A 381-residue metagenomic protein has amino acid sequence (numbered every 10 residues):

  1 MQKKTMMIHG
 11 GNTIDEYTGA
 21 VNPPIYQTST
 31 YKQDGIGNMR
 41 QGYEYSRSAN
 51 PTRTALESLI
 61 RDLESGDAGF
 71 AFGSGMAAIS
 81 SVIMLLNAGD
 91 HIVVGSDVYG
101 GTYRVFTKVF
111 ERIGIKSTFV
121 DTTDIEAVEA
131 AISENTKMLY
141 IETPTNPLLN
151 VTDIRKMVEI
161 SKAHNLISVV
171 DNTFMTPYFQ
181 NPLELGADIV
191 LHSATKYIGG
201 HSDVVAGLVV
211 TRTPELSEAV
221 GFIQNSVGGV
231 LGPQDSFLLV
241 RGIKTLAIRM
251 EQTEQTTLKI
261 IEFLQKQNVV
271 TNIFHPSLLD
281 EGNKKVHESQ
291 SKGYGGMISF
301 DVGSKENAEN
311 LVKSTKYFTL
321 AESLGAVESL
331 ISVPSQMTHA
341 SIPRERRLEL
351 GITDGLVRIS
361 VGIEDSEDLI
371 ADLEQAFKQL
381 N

Functional and structural regions predicted by a protein language model:
M1-G42: N-terminal glycine-rich, Lys/His-bearing helix-loop that initiates the first secondary-structure elements of many
H9, G69-V269, F274, K285: Conserved PLP-enzyme active-site core in the AAT-like
I25, D34-A55, L59-D62, L330-G355: Glycine-rich phosphate/pyrophosphate-binding loop and adjacent beta-alpha nucleotide/cofactor-binding cores
T30-S80, M84-L85, G101-K108: Conserved N-terminal alpha-helix of the aminotransferase class I/II PLP-enzyme fold
K116, A130, E134, R249 (+3 more regions): PLP-dependent enzyme catalytic core of the Aspartate aminotransferase-like
V227-G228, T315-G325, A376-N381: A common structural junction motif
L239-I248, G295-G303, R358-G362: Short, well-ordered beta-strand elements within core beta-sheets of diverse protein domains
L258-E322, I342-L348: Conserved small-domain helix->loop->beta segment predominantly found in fold-type I
